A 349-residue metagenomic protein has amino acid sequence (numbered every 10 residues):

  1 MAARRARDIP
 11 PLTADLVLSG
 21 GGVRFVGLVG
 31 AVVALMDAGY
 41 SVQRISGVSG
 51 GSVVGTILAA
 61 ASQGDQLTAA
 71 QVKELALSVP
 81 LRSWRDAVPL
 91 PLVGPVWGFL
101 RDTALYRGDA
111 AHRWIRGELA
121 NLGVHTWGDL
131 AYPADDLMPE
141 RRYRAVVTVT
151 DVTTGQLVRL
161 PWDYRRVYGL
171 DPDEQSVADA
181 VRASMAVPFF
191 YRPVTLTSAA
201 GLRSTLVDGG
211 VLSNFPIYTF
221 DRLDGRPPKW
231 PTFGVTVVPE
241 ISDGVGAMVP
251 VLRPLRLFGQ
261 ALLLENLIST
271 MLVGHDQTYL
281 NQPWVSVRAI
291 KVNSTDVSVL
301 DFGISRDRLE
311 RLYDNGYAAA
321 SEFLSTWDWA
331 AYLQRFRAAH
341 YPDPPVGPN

Functional and structural regions predicted by a protein language model:
M1-P11: Extreme N-terminal leader/targeting segments of oxidoreductases
I9-V17, G22-A120, L157, W162-L170 (+2 more regions): Patatin-like phospholipase
S41-R44, R144, K229-T232: Residues at the starts of beta-strands that form the adenosine-phosphate
S46, T148, V158-L160, P231-V235 (+1 more regions): Hydrophobic/aromatic beta-strand patches that form the interior of the parallel beta-sheet core in alpha/beta enzyme
D109-V147, V158: Active-site periphery "cap/insert" segments of enzyme catalytic domains
M138-G225: Active-site gating loop/helix substructures
G209-P216, W230-P239: Glycine-rich anion-binding loop/nest that anchors nucleotide
V237-P239, G259-N349: C-terminal helical/tail subdomains of lipid-metabolizing enzymes
